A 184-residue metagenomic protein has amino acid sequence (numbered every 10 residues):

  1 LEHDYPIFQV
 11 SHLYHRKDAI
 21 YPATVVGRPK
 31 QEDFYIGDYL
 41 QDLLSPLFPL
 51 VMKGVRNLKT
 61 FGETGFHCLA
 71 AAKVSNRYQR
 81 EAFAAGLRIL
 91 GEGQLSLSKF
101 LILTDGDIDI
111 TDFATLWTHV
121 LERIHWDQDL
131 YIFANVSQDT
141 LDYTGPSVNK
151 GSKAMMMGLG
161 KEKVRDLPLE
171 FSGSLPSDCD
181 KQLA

Functional and structural regions predicted by a protein language model:
L1-A184: Charged, compositionally biased interaction regions
